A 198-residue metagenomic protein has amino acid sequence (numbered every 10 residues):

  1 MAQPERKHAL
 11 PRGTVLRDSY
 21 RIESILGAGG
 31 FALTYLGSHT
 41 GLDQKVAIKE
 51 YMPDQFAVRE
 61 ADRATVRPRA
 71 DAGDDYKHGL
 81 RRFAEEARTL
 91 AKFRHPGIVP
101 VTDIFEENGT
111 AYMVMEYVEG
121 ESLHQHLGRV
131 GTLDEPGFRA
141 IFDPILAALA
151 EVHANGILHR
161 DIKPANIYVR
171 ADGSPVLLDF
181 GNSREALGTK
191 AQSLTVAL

Functional and structural regions predicted by a protein language model:
E23-G29, T34: Protein kinase glycine-rich loop
S38-K45, M52-F56: Conserved N-lobe loop of protein kinases adjacent to the ATP-binding glycine-rich P-loop
E60-K92: AlphaC helix of the eukaryotic protein kinase fold
I104: Activation-segment/catalytic-loop signature of the eukaryotic protein kinase fold
N108-S122, H126: Conserved short submotifs of the Hanks-type protein kinase catalytic core that shape the nucleotide-binding pocket
I141-F142: Activation segment signature within eukaryotic-like protein kinase domains
A147-I157: Protein kinase catalytic-loop region centered on the HRD/HxD motif
